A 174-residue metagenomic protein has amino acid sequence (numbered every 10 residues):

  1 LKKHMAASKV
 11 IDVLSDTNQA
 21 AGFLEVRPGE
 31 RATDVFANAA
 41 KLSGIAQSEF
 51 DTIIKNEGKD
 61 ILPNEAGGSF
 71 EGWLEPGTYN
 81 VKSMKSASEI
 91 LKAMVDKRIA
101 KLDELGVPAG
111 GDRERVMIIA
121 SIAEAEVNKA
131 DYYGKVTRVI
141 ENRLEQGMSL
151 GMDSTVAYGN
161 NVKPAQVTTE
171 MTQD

Functional and structural regions predicted by a protein language model:
L1-V10, T17-A20, V26-A32, V81-I90: Extracytoplasmic Gram-positive cell-surface binding/anchoring modules and repeats
M5, L14-T17, N56, R98: Short, flexible domain-boundary/linker segments around small modular repeats
V13-G44, V107-R113: Glycine-rich loop/hinge motif
G29, N56-G58: Low-complexity segments enriched in small/polar residues
K41-S48, T52, K59-D174: Bacterial extracytoplasmic/cell-wall-associated proteins, especially those involved in peptidoglycan
